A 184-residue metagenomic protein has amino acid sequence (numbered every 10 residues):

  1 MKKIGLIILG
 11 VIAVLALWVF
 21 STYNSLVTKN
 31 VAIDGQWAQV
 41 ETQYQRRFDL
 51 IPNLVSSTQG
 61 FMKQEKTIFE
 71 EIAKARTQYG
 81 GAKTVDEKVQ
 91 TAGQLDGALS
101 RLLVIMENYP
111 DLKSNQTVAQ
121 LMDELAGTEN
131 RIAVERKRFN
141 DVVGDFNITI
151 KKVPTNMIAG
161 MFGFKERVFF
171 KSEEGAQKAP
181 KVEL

Functional and structural regions predicted by a protein language model:
M1-L184: A helix-centric hydrophobic-segment signal that preferentially recognizes long, alpha-helical stretches used
